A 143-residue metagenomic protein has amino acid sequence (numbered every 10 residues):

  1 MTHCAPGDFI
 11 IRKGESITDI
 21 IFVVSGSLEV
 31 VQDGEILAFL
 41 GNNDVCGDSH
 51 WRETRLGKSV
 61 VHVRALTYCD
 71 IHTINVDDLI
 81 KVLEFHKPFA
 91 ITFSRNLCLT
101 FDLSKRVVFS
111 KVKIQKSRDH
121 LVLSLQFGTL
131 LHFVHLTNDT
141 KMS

Functional and structural regions predicted by a protein language model:
M1-H62, L66, D70, D77-K81 (+2 more regions): Regulatory nucleotide-sensing modules
V23, K87-A90, F133-L136: Compositionally biased, intrinsically disordered low-complexity regions enriched in proline and serine
W51, G57-V61, V76-V122: A small-molecule sensor/coupling module
Q115-S143: Long cytosolic C-terminal regulatory regions of eukaryotic multi-pass membrane proteins
